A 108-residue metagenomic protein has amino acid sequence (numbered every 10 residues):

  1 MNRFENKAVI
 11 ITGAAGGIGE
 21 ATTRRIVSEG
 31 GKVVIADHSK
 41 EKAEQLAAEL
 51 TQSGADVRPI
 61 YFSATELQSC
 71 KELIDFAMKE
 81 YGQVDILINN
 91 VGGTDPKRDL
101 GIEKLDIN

Functional and structural regions predicted by a protein language model:
N2-V34: Canonical Rossmann dinucleotide-binding motif of NAD(H)/NADP(H)-dependent dehydrogenases/reductases, specifically
F4-E5, S53-D56, F76-N89, D106: A glycine-rich helix->loop->beta "capping" turn within Rossmann-like NAD(P)(H)-dependent oxidoreductase domains
T12-A21, K42, P59-T65, Q83: A structural preference for long, well-packed, hydrophobic secondary-structure segments
G16, I86-K97: Flexible cofactor-recognition loop at the NAD(P)H-binding site of Rossmann-like short-chain dehydrogenase/reductase
E29-L46: Conserved glycine-rich Rossmann-like NAD(P)H-binding loop of the short-chain dehydrogenase/reductase
K40-E41, Y61-L73, I107: The beta1-alpha1 cofactor-binding region of Rossmann-like NAD(H)/NADP(H)-dependent oxidoreductases
L46-G54: Short, conserved SAM-binding/catalytic segment of Class I S-adenosyl-L-methionine-dependent methyltransferases
T94-N108: Conserved mid-core segment of classical short-chain dehydrogenase/reductases
